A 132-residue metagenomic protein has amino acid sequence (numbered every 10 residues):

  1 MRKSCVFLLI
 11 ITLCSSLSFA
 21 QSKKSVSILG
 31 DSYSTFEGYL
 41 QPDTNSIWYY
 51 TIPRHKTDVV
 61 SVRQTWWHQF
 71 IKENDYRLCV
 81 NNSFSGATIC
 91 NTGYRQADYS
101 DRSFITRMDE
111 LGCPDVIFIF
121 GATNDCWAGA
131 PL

Functional and structural regions predicted by a protein language model:
S4-C14: Sec-dependent N-terminal signal peptides
S15-S16, T44: Residues in and immediately flanking transmembrane alpha helices
S18-S22: Boundary at the C-terminal end of the N-terminal hydrophobic targeting segment
S25-S27, Y39-L132: Conserved SGNH/GDSL esterase-like catalytic core that processes O-acyl groups on lipids and polysaccharides
L29-D31: Active-site beta-strand/loop signature of hydrolases that rely on acidic residues for catalysis
Y33-T35: Short active-site segment of divalent metal-dependent hydrolases/proteases that encodes the spacing between
